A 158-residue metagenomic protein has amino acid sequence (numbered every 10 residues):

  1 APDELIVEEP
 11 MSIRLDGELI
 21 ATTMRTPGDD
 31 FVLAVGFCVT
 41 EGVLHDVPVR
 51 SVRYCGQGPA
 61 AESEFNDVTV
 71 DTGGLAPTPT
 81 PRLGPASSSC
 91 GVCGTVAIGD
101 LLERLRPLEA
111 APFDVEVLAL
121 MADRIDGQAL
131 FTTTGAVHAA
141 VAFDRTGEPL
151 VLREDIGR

Functional and structural regions predicted by a protein language model:
A1-A140, R145, V151-L152: Intrinsically disordered, low-complexity regions enriched in acidic/Ser/Thr/Pro/Gln residues
D155-R158: Active-site beta-loop-alpha junctions of metal-dependent nucleic acid enzymes, especially the RNase H-like/DDE
